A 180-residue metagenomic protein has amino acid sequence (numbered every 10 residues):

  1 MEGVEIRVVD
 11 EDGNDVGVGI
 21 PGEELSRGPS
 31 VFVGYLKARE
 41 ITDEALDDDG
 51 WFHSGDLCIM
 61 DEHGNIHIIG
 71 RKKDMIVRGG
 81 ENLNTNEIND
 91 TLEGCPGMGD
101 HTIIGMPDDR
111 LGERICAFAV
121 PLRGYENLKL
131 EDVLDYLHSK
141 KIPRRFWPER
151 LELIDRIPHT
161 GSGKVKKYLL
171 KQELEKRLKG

Functional and structural regions predicted by a protein language model:
M1-G3, M98, P148: Core-facing hydrophobic residues within beta-strands of well-ordered domains
M1-G3, N14-A45, E81-L83: Conserved ATP/PPi-binding loop(s) of AMP-dependent carboxylate-activating enzymes
I6, L57, D155-R156: Generic short beta-strand
D10-N14, P21, D49, E62-H63 (+1 more regions): Residue-level recognition of short loop/turn positions
G28, V33-G34, E44, L57-F146 (+2 more regions): AMP-binding/adenylate-forming catalytic core of the ANL superfamily
G50, P96-G99, D155: Structural motif
R150-G161: Short proline/glycine- and acidic-rich turn/helix-capping motifs at secondary-structure junctions
L174-G180: Acidic/polar alpha-helix N-cap and adjacent early helical turns within long charge-rich amphipathic helices/linkers
